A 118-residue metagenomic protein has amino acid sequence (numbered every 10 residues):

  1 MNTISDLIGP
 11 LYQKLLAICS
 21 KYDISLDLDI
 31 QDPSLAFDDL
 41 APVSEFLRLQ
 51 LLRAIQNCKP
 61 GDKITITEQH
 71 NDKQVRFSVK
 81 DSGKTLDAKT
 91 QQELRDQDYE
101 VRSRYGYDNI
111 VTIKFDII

Functional and structural regions predicted by a protein language model:
M1, L35-D39: Conserved micro-motifs of the catalytic ATP-binding
N2-C19: Short beta-to-alpha transition helix within the HATPase_c
S25-S34: Conserved catalytic submotifs in the C-terminal HATPase_c
L40-D62: Conserved ATP-binding N-box helix of the HATPase_c
G61-K73: Short beta-strand/loop element within the Bergerat-fold HATPase_c
Q69, S82, K114-I118: Residue-level recognition of strand-loop junctions within catalytic nucleotide-signaling folds
R76-E100: Glycine-rich/acidic phosphate-handling loop/turn and adjacent ATP-lid/helix of nucleotide-binding kinase/ATPase domains
D96-I118: Flexible, glycine-/charge-rich segments associated with ATP-binding catalytic modules
